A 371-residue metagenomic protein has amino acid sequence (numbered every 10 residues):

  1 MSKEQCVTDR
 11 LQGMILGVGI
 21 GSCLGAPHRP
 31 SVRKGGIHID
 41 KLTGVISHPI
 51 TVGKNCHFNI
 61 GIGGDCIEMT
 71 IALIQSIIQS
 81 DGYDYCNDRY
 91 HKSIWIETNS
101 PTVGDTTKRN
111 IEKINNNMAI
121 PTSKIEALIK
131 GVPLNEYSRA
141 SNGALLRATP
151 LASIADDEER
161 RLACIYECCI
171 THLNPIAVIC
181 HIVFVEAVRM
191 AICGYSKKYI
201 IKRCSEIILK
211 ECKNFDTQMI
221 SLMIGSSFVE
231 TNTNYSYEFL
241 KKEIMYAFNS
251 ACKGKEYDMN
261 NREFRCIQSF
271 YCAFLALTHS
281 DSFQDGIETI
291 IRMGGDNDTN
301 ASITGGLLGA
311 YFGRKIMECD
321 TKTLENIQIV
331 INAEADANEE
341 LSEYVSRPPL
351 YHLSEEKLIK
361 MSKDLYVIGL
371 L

Functional and structural regions predicted by a protein language model:
M1-L371: Structured, active/binding-site neighborhoods that engage oxygen-rich ligands
